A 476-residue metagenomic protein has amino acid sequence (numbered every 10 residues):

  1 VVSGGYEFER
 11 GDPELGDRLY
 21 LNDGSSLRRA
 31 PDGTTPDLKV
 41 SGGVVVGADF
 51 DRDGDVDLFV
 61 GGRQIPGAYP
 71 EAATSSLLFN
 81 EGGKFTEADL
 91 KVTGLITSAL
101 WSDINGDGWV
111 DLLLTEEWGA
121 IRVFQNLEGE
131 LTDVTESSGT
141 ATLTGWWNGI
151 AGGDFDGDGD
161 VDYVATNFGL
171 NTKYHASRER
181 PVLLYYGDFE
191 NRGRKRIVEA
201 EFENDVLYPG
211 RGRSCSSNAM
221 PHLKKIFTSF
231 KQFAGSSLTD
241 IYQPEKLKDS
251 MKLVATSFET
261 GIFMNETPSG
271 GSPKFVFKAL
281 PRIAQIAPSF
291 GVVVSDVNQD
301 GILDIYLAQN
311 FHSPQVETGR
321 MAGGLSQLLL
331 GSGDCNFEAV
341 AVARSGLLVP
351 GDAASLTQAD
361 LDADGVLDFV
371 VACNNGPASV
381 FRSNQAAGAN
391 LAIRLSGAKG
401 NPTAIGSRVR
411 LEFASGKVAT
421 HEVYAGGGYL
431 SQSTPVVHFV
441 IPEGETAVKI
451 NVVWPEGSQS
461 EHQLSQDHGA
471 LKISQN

Functional and structural regions predicted by a protein language model:
V1-G4, L58-G62, D111-E116, Y163-N167 (+4 more regions): Hydrophobic beta-strand segments that make up the repeating blades of beta-propeller and related beta-repeat
S3-P13, L27-L78, F85-E87, K91-S102 (+1 more regions): Solenoidal tandem-repeat scaffolds enriched in leucines and small polar residues
Y6-R10, Q64-A68, G119-A120, L170-T172 (+2 more regions): Short glycine/acidic-enriched loop and turn motifs that connect beta-strands
E9, G16-L19, G67-A68, S75-L77 (+4 more regions): Structural signal for beta-propeller blades
L15, S41-V46, A73, L95 (+8 more regions): Beta-rich catalytic cores
G16-D23, T74-N80, Y185, F263-M264 (+1 more regions): Beta-propeller blade signature
S41-R52, I96-I104, V110, W147-G157 (+5 more regions): Beta-propeller blade termini
F85-L90, E130, G169-L183, E190-E201 (+2 more regions): Gly/Ser/Thr/Pro-enriched helix-cap/hinge segments flanking short amphipathic alpha-helices
